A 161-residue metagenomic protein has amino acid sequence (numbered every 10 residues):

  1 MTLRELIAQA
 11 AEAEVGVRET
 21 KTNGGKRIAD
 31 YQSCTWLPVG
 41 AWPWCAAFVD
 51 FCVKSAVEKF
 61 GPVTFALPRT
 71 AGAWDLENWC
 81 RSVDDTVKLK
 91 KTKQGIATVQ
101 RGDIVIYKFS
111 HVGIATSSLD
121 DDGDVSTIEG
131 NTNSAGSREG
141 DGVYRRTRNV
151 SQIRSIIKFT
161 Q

Functional and structural regions predicted by a protein language model:
M1-T64, I157-T160: N-terminal capping segments
L3-A8, K59-S137: ...with weaker cross-activation on analogous glycine-rich loops/strands in unrelated enzymes
G24-R27, D124, E139: Glycine-rich, flexible loop/turn motifs
I28, T70, S82, R146-N149: Positively charged, low-complexity intrinsically disordered regions
G136-R145: Aromatic- and Lys/Arg-enriched surface recognition patch
Y144-Q161: Low-complexity, Gly/Ser/Thr/Pro-rich intrinsically disordered linker/tail segments
